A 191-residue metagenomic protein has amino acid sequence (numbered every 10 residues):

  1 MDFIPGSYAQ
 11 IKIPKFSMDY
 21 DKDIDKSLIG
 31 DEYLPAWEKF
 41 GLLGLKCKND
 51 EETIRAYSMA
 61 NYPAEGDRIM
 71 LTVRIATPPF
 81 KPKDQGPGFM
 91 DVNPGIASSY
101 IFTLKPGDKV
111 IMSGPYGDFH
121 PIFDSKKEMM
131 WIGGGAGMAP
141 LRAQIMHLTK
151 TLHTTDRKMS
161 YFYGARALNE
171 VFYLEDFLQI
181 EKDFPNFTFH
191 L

Functional and structural regions predicted by a protein language model:
M1-P106, A165-R166: Ferredoxin-reductase
L45, T77-L191: FNR/FR-type flavoprotein reductase catalytic core
